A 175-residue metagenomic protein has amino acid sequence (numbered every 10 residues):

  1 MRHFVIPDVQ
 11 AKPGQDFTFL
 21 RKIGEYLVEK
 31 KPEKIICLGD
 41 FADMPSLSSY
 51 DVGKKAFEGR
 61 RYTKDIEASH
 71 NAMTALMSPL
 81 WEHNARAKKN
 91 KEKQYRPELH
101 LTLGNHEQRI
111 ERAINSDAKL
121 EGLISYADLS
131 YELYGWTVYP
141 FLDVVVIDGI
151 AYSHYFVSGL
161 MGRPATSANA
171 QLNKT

Functional and structural regions predicted by a protein language model:
M1-T74, A87: N-terminal active-site segment of His-dependent metallophosphoesterases
A68-T175: Conserved catalytic scaffold of divalent metal-dependent phosphoesterases
